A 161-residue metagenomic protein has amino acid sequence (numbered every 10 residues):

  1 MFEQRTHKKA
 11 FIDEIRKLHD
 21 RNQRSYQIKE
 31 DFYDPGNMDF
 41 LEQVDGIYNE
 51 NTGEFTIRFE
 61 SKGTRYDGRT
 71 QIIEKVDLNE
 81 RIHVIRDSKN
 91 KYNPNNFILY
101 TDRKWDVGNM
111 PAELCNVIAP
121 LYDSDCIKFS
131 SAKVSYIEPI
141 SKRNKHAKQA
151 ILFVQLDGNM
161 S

Functional and structural regions predicted by a protein language model:
M1-S161: Conserved active-site motif detector
